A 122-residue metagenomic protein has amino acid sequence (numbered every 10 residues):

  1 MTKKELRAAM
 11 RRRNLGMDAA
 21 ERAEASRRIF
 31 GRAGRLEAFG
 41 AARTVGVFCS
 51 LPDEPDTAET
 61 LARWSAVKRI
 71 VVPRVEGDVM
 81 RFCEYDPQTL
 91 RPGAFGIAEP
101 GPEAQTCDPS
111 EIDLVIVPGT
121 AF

Functional and structural regions predicted by a protein language model:
M1-E111: N-terminal active-site beta-alpha-beta segment that forms phosphate/nucleotide-binding and substrate-recognition loops
T120-F122: Short Gly/Pro-enriched loop/turn and capping motifs at secondary-structure junctions
